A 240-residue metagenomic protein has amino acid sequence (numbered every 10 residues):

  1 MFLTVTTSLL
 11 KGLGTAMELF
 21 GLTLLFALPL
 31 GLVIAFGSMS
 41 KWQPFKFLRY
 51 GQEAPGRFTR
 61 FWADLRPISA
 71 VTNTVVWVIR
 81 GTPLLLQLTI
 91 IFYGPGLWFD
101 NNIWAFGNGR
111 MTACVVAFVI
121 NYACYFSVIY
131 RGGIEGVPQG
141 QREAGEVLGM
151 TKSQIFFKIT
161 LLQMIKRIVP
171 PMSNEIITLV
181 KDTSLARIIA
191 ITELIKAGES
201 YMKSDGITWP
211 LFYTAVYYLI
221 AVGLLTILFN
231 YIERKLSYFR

Functional and structural regions predicted by a protein language model:
M1-R240: Transmembrane alpha-helices and adjacent helix-loop boundaries
